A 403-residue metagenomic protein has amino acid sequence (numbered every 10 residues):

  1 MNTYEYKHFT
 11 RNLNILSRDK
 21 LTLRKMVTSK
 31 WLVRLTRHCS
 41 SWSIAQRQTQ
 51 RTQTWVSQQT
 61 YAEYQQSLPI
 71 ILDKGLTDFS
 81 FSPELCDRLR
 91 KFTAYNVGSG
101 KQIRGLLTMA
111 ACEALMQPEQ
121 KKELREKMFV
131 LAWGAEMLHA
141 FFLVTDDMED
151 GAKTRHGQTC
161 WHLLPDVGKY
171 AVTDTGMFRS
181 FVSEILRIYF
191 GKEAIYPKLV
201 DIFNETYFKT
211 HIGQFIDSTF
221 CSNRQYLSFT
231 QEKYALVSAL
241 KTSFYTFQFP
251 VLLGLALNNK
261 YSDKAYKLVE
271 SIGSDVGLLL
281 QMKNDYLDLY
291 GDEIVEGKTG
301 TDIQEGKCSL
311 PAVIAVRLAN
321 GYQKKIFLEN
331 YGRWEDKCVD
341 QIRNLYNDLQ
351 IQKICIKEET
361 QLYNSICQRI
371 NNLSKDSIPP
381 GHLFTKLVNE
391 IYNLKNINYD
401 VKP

Functional and structural regions predicted by a protein language model:
M1-T52: N-terminal mitochondrial targeting presequence
L35-D73, R90-A94, Q120: N-terminal organelle-targeting presequences
T60-L68, F178, Y207, T242 (+1 more regions): Hydrophobic/aromatic residues within well-ordered alpha-helical segments
Y64, L68, I272, L279 (+3 more regions): Amphipathic alpha-helices that form helix-helix packing interfaces
S80-K324: Mg2+-dependent prenyl diphosphate-binding active-site environment of isoprenoid biosynthetic enzymes
K192-E193, Y322, I370-P380: Surface-exposed helix-capping loop/turn segments at secondary-structure junctions
K324-L373: Mobile late-domain/C-terminal helix-loop "cap" segments that border catalytic sites or the cytosolic face
S377-P403: Short, amphipathic C-terminal "tail helix"
